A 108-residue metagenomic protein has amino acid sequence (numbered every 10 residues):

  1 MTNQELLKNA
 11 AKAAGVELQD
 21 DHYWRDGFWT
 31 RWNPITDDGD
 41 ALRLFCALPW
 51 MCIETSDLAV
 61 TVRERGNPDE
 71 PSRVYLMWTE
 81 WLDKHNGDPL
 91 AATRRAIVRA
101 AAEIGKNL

Functional and structural regions predicted by a protein language model:
M1-L108: Glycine-rich anion-binding surface patch
